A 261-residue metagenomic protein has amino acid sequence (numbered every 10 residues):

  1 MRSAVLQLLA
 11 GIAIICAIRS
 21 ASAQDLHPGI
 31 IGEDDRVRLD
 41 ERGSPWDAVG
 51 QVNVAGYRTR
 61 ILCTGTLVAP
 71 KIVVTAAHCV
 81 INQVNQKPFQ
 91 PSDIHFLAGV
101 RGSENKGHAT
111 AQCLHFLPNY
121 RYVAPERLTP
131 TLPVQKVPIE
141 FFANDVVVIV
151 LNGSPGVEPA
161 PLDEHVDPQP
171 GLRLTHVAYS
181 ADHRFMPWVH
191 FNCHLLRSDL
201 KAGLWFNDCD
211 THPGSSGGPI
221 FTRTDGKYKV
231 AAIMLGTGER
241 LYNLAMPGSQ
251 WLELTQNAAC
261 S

Functional and structural regions predicted by a protein language model:
Q7-A17: Bacterial N-terminal signal peptides
A21-A23: Boundary at the C-terminal end of the N-terminal hydrophobic targeting segment
H27-D47, A55-R58, K87-P155: Conserved catalytic-core segment of clan PA serine endopeptidases
D47-H95, S198: Catalytic histidine site
C79-V80, V100-E104, G153-G156, A181 (+2 more regions): Acidic glycine-/aspartate-rich tracts in secreted/extracellular proteins
F142-T211: Chymotrypsin/trypsin-fold serine protease catalytic domain
D210-M234: Catalytic nucleophile loop of clan PA
A231-S261: C-terminal cap/linker of serine protease catalytic domains
